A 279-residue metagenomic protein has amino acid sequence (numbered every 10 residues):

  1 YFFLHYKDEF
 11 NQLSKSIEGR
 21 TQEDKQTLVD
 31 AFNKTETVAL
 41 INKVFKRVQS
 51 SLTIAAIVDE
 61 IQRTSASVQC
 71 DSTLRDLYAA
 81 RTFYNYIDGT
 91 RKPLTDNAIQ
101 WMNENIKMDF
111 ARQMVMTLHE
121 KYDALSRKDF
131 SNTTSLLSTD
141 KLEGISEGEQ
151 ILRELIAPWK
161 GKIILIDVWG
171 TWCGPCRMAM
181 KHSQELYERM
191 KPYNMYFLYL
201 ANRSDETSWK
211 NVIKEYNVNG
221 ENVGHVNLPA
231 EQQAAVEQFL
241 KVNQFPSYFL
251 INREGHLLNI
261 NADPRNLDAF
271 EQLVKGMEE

Functional and structural regions predicted by a protein language model:
Y1-P158: Oxidative protein folding and maturation machinery
K43, I213-F245, I251-R253: Short, internal strand/loop/helix patches that form the active-site neighborhood or redox-interaction surface
K160, V168-E185: Conserved redox-active cysteine motifs that mediate thiol-disulfide chemistry, especially di-cysteine Cys-X(1-2)-Cys
K160-I164, P192-Y196, G220-E221, R253-E254: Loop/turn elements at helix/coil->beta-strand transitions in domains of secreted/extracellular proteins
K162-I164, V168-W172, N202-D205, Q244: Short pre-active-site segment immediately N-terminal to redox-active cysteine/selenocysteine motifs in thiol-based
I166, L198-L200, F249: Conserved hydrophobic packing residues within short motifs/helices of P-loop NTPase cores of ABC-family ATPases
M178-Y216, A230-V236: Structural microenvironment flanking redox-active thiols in thiol-disulfide oxidoreductases
Q244-S247, R253-E279: Non-catalytic, surface beta->alpha helical segment in thiol-disulfide oxidoreductase systems
